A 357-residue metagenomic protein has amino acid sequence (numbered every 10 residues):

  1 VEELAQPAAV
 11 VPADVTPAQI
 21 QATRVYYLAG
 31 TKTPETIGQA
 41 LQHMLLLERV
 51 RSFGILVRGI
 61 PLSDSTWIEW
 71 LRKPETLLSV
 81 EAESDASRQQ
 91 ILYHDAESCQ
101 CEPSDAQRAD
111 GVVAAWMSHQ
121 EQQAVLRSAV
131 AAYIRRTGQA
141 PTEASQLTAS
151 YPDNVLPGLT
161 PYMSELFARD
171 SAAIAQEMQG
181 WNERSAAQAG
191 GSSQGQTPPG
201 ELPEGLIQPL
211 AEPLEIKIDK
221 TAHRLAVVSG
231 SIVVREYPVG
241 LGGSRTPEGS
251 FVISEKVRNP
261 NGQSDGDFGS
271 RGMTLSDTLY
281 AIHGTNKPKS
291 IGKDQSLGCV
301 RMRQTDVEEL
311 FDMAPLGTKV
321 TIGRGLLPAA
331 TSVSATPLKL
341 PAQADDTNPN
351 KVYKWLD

Functional and structural regions predicted by a protein language model:
V1-E2: Hydrophobic membrane-insertion alpha-helices, especially the h-region of bacterial N-terminal signal peptides
A5-A114, G138-P213: Extracellular/periplasmic head regions of type IV pilus-like filament subunits
Q89, R135, S264-D357: Exported/periplasmic cell-wall-interacting domains
R108-M117, Y133-T137, N259-G262, K289 (+1 more regions): Second-shell loop/turn segments in exported
E121, V125, Q146, D306-E309: Extracytoplasmic/secreted proteins, especially bacterial periplasmic and envelope-associated proteins
Q122, Q208, R301-R303: Short, glycine/acidic-rich beta->alpha junctions
Q122-T137: N-terminal alpha-helical signal peptides/signal-anchor transmembrane segments
S192-S290, Y353-D357: Gly/Pro-biased beta-strand-loop elements
